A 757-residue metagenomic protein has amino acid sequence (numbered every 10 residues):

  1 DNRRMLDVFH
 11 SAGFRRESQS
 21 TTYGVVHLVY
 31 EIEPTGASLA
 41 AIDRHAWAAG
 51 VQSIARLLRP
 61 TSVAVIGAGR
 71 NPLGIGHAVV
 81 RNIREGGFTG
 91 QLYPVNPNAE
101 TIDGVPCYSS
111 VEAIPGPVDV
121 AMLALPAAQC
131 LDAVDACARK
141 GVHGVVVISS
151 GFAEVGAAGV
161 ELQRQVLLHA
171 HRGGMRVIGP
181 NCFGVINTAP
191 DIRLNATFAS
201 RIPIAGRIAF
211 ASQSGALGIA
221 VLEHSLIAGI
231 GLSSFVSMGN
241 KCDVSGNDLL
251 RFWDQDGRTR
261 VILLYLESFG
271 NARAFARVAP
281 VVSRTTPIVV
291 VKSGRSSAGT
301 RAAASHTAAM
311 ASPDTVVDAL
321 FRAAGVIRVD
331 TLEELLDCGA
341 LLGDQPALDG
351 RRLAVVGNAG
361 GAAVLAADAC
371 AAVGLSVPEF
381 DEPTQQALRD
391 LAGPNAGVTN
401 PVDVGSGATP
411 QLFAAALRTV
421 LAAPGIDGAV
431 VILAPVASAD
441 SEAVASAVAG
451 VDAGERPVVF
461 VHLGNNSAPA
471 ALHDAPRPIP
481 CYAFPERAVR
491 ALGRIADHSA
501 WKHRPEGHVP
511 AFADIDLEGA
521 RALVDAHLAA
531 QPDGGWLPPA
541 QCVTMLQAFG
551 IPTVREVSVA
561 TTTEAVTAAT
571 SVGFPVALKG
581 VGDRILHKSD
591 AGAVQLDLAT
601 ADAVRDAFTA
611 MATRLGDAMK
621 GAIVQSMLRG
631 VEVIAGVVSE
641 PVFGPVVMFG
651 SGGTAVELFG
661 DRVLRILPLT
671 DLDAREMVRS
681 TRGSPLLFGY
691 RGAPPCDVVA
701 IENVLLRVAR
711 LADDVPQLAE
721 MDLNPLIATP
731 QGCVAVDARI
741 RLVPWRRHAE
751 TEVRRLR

Functional and structural regions predicted by a protein language model:
D1-R3, R584-I585: Short proline/glycine- and acidic-rich turn/helix-capping motifs at secondary-structure junctions
N2, T22-V25, P510, G630-V631: Short acidic/glycine-enriched loop/turn segments that link adjacent beta-strands
N2-S18: Conserved active-site alpha-helix within GNAT-family acetyltransferase domains
S20-T22, T729: Structural motif
H27-E31: Short C-terminal beta-strand
E33-R757: Catalytic-core regions of core metabolic enzymes, especially those transforming organic acids/acyl-group intermediates
